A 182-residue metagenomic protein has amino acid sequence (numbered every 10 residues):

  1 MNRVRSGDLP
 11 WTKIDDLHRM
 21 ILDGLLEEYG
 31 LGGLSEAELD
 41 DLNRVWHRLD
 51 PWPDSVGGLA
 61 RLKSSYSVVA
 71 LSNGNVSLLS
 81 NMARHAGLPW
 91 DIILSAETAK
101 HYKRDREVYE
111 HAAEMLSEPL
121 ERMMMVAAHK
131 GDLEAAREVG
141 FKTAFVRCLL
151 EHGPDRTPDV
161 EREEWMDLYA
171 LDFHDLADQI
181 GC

Functional and structural regions predicted by a protein language model:
M1-D40: A metal-dependent, Asp-based hydrolase signature
L9, W46, A99: Short histidine/acidic/glycine/proline-rich micro-motifs that form metal- and phosphate-coordinating active-site loops
W11-I14, P51, M125: Residue-level preference for long, well-ordered alpha-helices that form the structural scaffold of enzyme catalytic
H18, P51, D105: Conserved donor sugar-nucleotide recognition element shared by glycan-biosynthetic enzymes
E28-Y29, S65, H85, M115: Alpha-helical structural context
L34-H85, I93-A96: Substrate-recognition element of Asp-dependent hydrolases with the DxDx(T/V) motif
A60, G74-C182: Asp-based, Mg2+/Mn2+-dependent phosphohydrolase catalytic module
